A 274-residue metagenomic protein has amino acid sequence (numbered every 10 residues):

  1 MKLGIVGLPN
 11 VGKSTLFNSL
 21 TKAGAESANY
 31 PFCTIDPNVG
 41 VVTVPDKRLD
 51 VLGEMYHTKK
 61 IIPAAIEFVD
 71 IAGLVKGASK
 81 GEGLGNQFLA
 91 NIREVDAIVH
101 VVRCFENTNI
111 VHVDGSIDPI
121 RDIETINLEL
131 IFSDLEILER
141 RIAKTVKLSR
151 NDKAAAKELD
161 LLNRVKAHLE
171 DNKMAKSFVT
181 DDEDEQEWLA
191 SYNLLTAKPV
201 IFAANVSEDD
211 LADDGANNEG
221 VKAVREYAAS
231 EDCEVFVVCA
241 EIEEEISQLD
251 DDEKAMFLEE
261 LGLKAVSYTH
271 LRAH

Functional and structural regions predicted by a protein language model:
M1-V75, N86, I92: Conserved G1/Walker A P-loop phosphate-binding module
L20, A72, V102-F105, S207 (+1 more regions): Anionic group-transfer/hydrolysis microenvironments
G24-A25, K76, N109, L211 (+1 more regions): Conserved protein kinase catalytic core
F68-D70, A203-A204, V237: Short hydrophobic beta-strand that contains or immediately precedes a catalytic carboxylate
G81-L84, D118: Substrate-gripping "pore-loop 1 plus following alpha2 helix"
N91-E231: Conserved C-terminal guanine-recognition region of P-loop GTPase G domains, centered on the G4
D210, D214, E219-Y268: Canonical P-loop GTPase G-domain recognition
T269-H274: Conserved small/polar residues in nucleotide/adenosyl-binding loops
